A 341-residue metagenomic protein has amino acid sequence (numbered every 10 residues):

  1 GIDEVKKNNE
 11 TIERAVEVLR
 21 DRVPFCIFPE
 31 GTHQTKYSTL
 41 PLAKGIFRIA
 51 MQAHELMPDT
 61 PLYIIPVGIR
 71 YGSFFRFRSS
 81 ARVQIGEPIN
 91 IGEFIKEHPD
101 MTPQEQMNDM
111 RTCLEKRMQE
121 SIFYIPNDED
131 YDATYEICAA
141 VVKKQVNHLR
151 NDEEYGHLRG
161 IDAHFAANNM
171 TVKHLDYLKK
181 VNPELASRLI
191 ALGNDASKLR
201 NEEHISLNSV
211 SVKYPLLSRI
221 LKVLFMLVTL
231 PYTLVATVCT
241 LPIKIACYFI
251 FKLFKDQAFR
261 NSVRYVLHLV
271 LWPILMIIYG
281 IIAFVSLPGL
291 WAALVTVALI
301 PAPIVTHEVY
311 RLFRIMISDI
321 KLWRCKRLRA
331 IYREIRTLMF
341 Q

Functional and structural regions predicted by a protein language model:
G1-E105, L114, L217, Y232-Q341: Soluble catalytic domains of membrane acyltransferases
E10, G45, N90, G156-D162 (+1 more regions): Secondary-structure junction/capping motif
Q104, K116-N208: Long, charge-rich alpha-helical interaction segments
G193, S197, H204-S206, V210-L253: Core alpha-helical transmembrane segments of integral membrane proteins
